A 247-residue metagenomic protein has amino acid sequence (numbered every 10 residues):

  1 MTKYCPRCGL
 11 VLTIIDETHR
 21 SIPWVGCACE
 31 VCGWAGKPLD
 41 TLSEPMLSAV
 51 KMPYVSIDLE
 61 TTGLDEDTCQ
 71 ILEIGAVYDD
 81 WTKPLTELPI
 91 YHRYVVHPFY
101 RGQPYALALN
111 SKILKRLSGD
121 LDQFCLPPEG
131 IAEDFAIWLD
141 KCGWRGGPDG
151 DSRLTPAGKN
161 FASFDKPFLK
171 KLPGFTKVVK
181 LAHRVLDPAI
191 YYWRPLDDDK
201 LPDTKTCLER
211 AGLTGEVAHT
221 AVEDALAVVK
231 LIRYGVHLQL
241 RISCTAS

Functional and structural regions predicted by a protein language model:
C5-C8, C27-C32: Short cysteine-rich clusters marking metal-coordination/redox-active sites
D16-G26: Short linker/helix segments within small regulatory modules
V31-P45: Short metal-binding segments enriched for Cys and/or His
L47-V55, E60-K159: Conserved non-catalytic scaffold segment of RNase H-like nuclease domains
L59-G63, I190, A227: Short, glycine/acidic-enriched loop or turn micro-motifs at the edges of active sites
V95-S118, L186-L226: Active-site-proximal helix-loop-helix substrate-binding element of RNase H-like nuclease domains
G143-G146, F164-H183: Substrate-recognition/cap helix-loop segment adjacent to the acidic, metal-dependent catalytic center of Asp-based
T155-N160, P167, D203-S247: Acidic, Mg2+-coordinating catalytic module of metal-dependent nucleases/exonucleases that use a two-metal-ion mechanism
